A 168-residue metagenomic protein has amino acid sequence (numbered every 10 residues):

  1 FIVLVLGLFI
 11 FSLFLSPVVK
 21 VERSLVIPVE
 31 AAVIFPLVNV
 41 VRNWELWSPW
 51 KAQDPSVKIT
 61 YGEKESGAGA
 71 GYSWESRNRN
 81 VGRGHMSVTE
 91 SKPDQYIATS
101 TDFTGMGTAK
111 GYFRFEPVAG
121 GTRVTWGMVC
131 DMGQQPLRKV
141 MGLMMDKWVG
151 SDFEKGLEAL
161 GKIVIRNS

Functional and structural regions predicted by a protein language model:
F1-T60, E65: Hydrophobic ligand-binding cavity/cleft-lining segments
P17-V19, A68, N80, G107 (+1 more regions): Residue-level preference for beta-strand/loop junctions
K20-E22, V81-M86, G107-Y112: Short, surface-exposed coil-to-beta transition loops
S24-P28, S73-E75, S87, A98-S100 (+1 more regions): Generic structural detector for well-ordered beta-strands
A31, F35-W44, G69, H85 (+4 more regions): Extracytoplasmic/secreted envelope proteins and their assembly/folding machinery, especially bacterial periplasmic
N39-L46, R77, E90-P93, E158-I165: Sec-exported extracytoplasmic/periplasmic mature domains
E65-S73, S91-S100: Short, hydrophobic/aromatic-rich segments at coil-to-beta transitions
T89-E90, Y96-E154, L160-K162, R166-N167: Beta-strand/loop substructures that line and gate deep hydrophobic ligand-binding cavities in soluble
